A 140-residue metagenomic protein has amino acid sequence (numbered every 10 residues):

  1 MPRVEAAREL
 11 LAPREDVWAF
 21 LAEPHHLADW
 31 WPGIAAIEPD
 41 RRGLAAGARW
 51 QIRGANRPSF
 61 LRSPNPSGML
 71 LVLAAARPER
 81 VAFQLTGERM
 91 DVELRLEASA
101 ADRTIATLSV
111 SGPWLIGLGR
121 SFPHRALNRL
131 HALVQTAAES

Functional and structural regions predicted by a protein language model:
M1-A45: Hydrophobic ligand-binding cavity/cleft-lining segments
A6-R8, S67-A74, D91-A98: Hydrophobic/aromatic beta-strand elements that line small-molecule binding cavities or substrate pockets in beta-rich
E9-P13, R53-R57, E97, S109-L115: Solvent-exposed residues in well-ordered beta-strands and their adjoining turns, especially edge/terminal strands
P13, E23-H26, R77, E88 (+1 more regions): Amphipathic alpha-helical protein-protein interaction surfaces
D16-L21, L27, I52, V72 (+3 more regions): Hydrophobic pocket/interface hotspot
W30, L61-R62, I116-G119: Alpha-helix N-cap/helix-start motif
E38-E88, I105, A137-E139: Glycine-rich portal/gate segments that line the openings of hydrophobic small-molecule binding cavities
R80-E139: Beta-strand/loop substructures that line and gate deep hydrophobic ligand-binding cavities in soluble
